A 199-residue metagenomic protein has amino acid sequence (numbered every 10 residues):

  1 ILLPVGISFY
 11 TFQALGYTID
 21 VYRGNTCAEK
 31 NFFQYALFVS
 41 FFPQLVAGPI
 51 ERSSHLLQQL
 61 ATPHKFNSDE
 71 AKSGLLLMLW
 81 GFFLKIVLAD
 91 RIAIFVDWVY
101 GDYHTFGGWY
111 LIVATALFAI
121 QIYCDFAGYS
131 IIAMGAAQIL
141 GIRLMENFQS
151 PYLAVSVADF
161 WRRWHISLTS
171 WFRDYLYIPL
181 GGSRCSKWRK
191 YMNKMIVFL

Functional and structural regions predicted by a protein language model:
I1-L199: Membrane-embedded transmembrane alpha-helical bundles that form the catalytic cores of multi-pass lipid-modifying
